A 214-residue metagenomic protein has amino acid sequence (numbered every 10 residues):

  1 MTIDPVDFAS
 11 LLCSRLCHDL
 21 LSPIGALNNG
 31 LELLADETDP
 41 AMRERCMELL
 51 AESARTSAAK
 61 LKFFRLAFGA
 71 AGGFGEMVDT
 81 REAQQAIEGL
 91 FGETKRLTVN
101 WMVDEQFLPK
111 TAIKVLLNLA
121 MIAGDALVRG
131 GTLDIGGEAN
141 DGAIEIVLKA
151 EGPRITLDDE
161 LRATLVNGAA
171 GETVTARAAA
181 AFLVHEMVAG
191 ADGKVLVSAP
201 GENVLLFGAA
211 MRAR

Functional and structural regions predicted by a protein language model:
T2, H18, E52: Active-site-proximal cofactor/substrate-binding loop regions of enzyme domains
I3-L11, R96-I122, V128, A169-A176: Conserved short strand/loop->alpha-helix "switch" segment adjacent to the catalytic nucleotide/phosphoryl-transfer site
S10-G30, A35-E37, K110-E138, A180-G190: Conserved ATP-binding N-box helix of the HATPase_c
L34-C46: Conserved catalytic segment of histidine kinase HATPase_c domains, centered on the N-box/ATP-lid region
R43-L97: Conserved DHp (HisKA) dimerization/phosphotransfer helix of two-component histidine kinases, i.e., the long coiled-coil
G142-A181, A210: Glycine-rich/acidic phosphate-handling loop/turn and adjacent ATP-lid/helix of nucleotide-binding kinase/ATPase domains
D192-A199: Glycine-rich ATP-binding loops of the HATPase_c
G201-F207: Glycine-rich nucleotide-binding loop
